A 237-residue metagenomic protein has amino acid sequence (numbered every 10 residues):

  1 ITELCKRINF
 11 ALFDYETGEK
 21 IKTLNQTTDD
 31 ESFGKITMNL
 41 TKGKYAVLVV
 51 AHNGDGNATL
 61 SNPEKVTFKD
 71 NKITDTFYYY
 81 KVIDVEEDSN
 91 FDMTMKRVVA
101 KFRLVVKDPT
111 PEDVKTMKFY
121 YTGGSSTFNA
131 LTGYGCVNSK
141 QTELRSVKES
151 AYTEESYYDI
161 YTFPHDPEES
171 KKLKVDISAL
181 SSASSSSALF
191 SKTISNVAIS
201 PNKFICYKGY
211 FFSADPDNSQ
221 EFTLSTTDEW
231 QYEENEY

Functional and structural regions predicted by a protein language model:
I1-N9, N57-G123, L224: Primarily secretory-pathway and cell-envelope proteins
L4-S61, K115-P201, Y232-Y237: Tryptophan-paired
N9-L12, L189, C206, Y210-F211 (+1 more regions): Intrinsic disorder/low-structure terminal segments
D14, R97, D108, S213-D215: Non-catalytic surface loops within mature trypsin-like serine protease
M38, D70-I73, S200, T223-S225 (+1 more regions): Short linear sequence motifs
N71-Y78, I199-F212: Low-complexity, Pro/Ser/Thr- and charge-rich linker/hinge segments at domain boundaries
P109, G133-V137, D215: Generic preference for flexible, low-structure residues
S213-Y237: Intrinsically disordered, low-complexity repeat and linker tracts
